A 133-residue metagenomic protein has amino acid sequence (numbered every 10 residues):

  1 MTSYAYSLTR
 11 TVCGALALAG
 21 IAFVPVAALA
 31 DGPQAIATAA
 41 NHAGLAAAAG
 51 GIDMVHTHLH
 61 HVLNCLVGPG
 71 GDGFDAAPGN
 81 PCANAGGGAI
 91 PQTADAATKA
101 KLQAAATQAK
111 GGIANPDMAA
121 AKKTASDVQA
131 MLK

Functional and structural regions predicted by a protein language model:
T2-L16: Bacterial N-terminal signal peptides that target proteins for export
A22-A27: N-terminal signal peptide c-region/cleavage motif recognized by signal peptidases
L29-K133: Mature extracytoplasmic or organellar-lumen-exposed domains after removal of signal/transit peptides
